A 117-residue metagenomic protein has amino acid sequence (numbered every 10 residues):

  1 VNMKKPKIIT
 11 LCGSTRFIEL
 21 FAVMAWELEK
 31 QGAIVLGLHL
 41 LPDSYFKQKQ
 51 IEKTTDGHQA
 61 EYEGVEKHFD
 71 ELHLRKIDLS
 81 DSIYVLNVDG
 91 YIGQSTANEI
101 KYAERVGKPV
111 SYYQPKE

Functional and structural regions predicted by a protein language model:
N2-E117: Conserved catalytic or regulatory cores that recognize and/or transform ribose-phosphate-containing ligands
